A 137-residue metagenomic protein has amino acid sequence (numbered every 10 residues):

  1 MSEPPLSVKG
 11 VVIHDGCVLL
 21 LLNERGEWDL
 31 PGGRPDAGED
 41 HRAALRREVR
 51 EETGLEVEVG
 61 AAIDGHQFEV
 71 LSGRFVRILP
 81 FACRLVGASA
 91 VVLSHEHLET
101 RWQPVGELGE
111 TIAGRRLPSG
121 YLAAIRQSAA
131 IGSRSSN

Functional and structural regions predicted by a protein language model:
M1-V18, R34, G65: Conserved N-terminal beta-strand and adjoining loop/helix that marks the start of the Nudix/MutT-like hydrolase domain
P5, I13, V76-I78, H95: Short connector loops at helix/strand junctions that flank enzyme active sites, especially segments positioning acidic
I13-E51, L55: Conserved Nudix-box catalytic region and its N-terminal flanking loop in Nudix hydrolases and closely related
W28, H95-N137: Nudix hydrolase/Nudix homology domain
P35-D40, S72, H97-L98, I112: Residues at secondary-structure transition points
L55-G65: A short coil-to-beta-strand element that immediately follows conserved catalytic motifs
E58-G60, L79, L98: A short, local hydrophobic-aromatic micro-motif
Q67-A90, R101, V105, A124 (+1 more regions): Active-site-adjacent beta-strand/loop module that shapes the phosphate/pyrophosphate-binding cleft
